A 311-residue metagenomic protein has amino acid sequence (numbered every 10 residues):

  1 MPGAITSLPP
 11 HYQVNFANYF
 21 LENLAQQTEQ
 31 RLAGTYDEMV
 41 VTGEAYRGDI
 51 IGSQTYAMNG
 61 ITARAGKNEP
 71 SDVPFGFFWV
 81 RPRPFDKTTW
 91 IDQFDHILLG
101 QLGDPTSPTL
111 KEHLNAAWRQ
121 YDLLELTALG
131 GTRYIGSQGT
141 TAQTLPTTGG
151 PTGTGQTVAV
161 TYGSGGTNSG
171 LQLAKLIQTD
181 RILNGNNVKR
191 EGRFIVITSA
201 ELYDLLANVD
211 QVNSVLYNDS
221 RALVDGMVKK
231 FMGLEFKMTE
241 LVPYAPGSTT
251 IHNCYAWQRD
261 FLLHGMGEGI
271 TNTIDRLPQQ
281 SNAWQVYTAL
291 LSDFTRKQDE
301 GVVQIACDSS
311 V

Functional and structural regions predicted by a protein language model:
M1-V80, D293-R296, E300-V311: N-terminal "assembly arms/tails" that initiate or stabilize quaternary assembly in self-assembling proteins
E44-Y46, K87, E191-R193, M232-L234 (+2 more regions): Structural beta-strand/beta-sheet cores of well-ordered domains, especially the beta-sheet scaffolds that support
R47, A174-M266: Extended oligomerization regions of viral-like shell subunits
G52, S199-E201, L290: Short, flexible loop/turn elements at secondary-structure junctions
M58-T62, L206-N208, G247-T249, G267-G269 (+1 more regions): Short conserved micro-motifs at the rims of enzyme active sites and ligand-binding pockets
F75-G100: Short acidic, glycine/tyrosine-flanked loop/strand segments centered on an H-E-D-like triad
H96-R181, Q304-V311: Alpha-helical scaffold segments that mediate packing/assembly in large oligomeric complexes
E268-V311: H-loop/switch region of ABC-family ATPase nucleotide-binding domains
